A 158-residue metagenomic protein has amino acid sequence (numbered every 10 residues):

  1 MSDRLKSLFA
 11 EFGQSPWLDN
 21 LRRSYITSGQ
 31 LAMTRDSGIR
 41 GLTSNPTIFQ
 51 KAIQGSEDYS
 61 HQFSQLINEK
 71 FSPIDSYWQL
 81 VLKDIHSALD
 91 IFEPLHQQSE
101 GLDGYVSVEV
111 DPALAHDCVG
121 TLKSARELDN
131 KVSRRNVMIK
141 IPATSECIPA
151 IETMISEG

Functional and structural regions predicted by a protein language model:
M1-G29: N- or domain-start disorder-to-order transition segments that initiate the globular core
A10, R35, I155: Anion (oxyanion) recognition and catalysis
G13-W17, R40-T43, D103-S107, N136-K140 (+1 more regions): Structural preference for beta-strand elements that scaffold enzyme active sites
G29-R35, I91: Short amphipathic alpha-helices and their capping/turn segments at secondary-structure boundaries
G38-K51: Conserved phosphate/anionic-ligand binding catalytic regions in large, soluble enzymes, centered on
G38-R40, S133, A150-G158: Glycine-enriched alpha-helix->loop->beta-strand junction motifs that scaffold or abut catalytic
I48-I148: Active-site beta->alpha loop and helix N-cap motifs at the rims of alpha/beta catalytic domains
